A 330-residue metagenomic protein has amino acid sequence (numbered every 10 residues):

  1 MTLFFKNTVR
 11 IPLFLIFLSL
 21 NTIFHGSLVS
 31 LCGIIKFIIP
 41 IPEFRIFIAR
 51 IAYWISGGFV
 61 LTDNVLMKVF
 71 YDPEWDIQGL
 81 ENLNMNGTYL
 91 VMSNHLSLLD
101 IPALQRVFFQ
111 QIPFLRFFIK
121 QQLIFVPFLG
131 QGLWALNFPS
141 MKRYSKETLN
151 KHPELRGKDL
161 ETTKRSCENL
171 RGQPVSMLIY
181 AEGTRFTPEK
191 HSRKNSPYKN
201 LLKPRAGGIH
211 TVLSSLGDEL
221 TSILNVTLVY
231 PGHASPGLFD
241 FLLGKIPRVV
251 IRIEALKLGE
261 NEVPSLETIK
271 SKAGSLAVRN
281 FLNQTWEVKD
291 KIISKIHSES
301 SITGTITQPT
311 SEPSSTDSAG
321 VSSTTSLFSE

Functional and structural regions predicted by a protein language model:
M1-Y89, H95-S97, A103: Membrane-anchoring hydrophobic helices of lipid-metabolizing enzymes
G33, P42-F59, M85-H152: Catalytic core of membrane glycerolipid acyltransferases/transacylases, capturing the structured, soluble-facing
G79, M92-H95, F118-Q121, Y180-E182 (+1 more regions): Short His-Asn-centered micro-motif
P127-P139, Y144, G172-L266: A cross-family acyltransferase "interaction/gating" segment
L155-E168: A Trp-anchored, charged/polar loop motif used as the substrate-binding/catalytic surface of acyl/ester-handling
I246-I296: A recognition module on extended beta-rich or small alphabeta surfaces enriched in W/G with H and D/E
D290-I306, E330: Phosphate/adenylate-binding glycine loop and adjacent helical scaffold
T305-E330: Cytosol/nucleoplasm-facing, intrinsically disordered, low-complexity tails of endomembrane-system membrane proteins
